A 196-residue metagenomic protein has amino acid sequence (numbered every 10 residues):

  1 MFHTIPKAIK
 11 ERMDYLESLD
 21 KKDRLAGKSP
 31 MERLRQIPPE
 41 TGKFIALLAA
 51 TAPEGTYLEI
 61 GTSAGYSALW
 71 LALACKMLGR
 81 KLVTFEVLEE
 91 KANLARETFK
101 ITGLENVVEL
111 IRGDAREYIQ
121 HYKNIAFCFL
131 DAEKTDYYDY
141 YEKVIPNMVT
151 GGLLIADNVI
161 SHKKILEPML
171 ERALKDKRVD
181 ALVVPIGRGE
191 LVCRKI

Functional and structural regions predicted by a protein language model:
M1-F127, T135-I155, V159-I196: A short alpha-helical cap/connector motif
A132: Conserved NAD(P)H cofactor-binding loop of Rossmann-fold oxidoreductase domains
